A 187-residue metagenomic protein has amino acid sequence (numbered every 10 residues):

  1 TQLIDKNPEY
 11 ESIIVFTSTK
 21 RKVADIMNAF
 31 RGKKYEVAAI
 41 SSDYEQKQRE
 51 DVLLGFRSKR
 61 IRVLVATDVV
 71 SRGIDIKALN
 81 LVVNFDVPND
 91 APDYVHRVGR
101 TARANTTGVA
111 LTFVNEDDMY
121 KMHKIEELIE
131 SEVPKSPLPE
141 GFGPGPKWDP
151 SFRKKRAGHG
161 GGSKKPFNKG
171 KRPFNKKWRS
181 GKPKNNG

Functional and structural regions predicted by a protein language model:
T1-G143: Conserved helicase RecA-like core
S58, E126-G187: Basic Arg/Gly/Lys-rich low-complexity intrinsically disordered segments
